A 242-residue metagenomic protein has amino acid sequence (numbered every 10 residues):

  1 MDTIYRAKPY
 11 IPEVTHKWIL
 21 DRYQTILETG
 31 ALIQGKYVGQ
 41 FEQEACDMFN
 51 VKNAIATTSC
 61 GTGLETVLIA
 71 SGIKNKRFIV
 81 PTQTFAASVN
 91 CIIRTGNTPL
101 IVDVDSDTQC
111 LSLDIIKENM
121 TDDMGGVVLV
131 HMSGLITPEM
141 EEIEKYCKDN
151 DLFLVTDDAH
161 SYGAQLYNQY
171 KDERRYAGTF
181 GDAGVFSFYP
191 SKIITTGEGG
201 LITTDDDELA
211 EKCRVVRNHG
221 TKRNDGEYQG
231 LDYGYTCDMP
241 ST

Functional and structural regions predicted by a protein language model:
M1-I73, L129, K148: Conserved PLP-binding active-site segment in aminotransferase class I/II-type PLP enzymes
Q43, E141-E144, R175: Active-site phosphate/pyrophosphate- and oxyanion-stabilizing loops and adjacent acidic/basic residues in soluble
N50, T95, N150, F180-G181: Short, structured coil segments at secondary-structure junctions
N53, N75-R77, E211-K212: Short acidic capping loops at alpha-helix termini that bridge into adjacent secondary structure
I69-D158, Y162-Q165: PLP-dependent aminotransferase-like
H160-E173, F180-T242: Active-site region of PLP-dependent enzymes
